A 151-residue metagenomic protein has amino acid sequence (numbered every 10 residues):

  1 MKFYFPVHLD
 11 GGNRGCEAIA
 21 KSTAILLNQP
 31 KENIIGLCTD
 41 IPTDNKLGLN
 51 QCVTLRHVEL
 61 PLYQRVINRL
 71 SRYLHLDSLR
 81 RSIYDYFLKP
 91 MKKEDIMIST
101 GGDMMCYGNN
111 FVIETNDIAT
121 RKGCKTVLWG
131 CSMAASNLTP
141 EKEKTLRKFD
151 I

Functional and structural regions predicted by a protein language model:
M1-N137, E141, T145: Aromatic- and Gly/Pro-rich donor/ligand-binding loops that form nucleotide- or phosphate-bearing donor binding pockets
D150-I151: A short beta-strand/loop micro-motif in the catalytic core of glycosyltransferases that engages the nucleotide-sugar
